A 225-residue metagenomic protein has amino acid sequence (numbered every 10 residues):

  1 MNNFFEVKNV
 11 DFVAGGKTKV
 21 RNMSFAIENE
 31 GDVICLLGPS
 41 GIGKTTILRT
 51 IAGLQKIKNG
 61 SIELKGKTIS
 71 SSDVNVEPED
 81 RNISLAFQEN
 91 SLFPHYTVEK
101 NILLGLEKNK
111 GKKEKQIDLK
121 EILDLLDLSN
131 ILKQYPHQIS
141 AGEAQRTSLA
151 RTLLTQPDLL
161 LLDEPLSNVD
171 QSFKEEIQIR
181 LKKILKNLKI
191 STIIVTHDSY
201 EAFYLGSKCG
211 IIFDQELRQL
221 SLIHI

Functional and structural regions predicted by a protein language model:
G60-S71: Conserved ABC transporter NBD signature motif
K67, K113-I131, K183-K186: Conserved ABC ATPase "signature" region
I69-L85, K108: ABC ATPase NBD coupling module
Y96-G105: Short coil-to-helix segment of the ABC ATPase nucleotide-binding domain corresponding to the Q-loop/switch region
Y135-I139, E143-Q145: Conserved ABC ATPase signature
L154-D158: A short, proline-enriched helix->beta-strand linker immediately N-terminal to the Walker B motif in ABC-type P-loop
L160-E164: Catalytic Walker B motif of ABC-type/P-loop ATPase nucleotide-binding domains
